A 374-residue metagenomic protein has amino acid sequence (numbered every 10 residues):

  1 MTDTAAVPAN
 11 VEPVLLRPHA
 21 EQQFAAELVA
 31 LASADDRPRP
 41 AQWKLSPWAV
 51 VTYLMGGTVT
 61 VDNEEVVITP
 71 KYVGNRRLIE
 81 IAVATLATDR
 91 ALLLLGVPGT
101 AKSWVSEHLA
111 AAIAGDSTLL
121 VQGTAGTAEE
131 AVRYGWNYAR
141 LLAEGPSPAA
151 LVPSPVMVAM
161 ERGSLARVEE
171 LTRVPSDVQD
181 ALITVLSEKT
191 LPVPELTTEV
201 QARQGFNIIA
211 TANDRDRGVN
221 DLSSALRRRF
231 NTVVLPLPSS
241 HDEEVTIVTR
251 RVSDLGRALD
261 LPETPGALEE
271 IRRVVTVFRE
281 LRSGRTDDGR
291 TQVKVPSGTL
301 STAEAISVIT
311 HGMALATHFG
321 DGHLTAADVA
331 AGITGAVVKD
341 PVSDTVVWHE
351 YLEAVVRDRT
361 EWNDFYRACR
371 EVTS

Functional and structural regions predicted by a protein language model:
T2-L261: AAA+ P-loop NTPase catalytic core and its hallmark functional loops
L31, A139, D254, L315 (+1 more regions): Phosphate/oxyanion-binding loops and surfaces in catalytic or ligand/nucleic-acid-binding neighborhoods
R76, E80, S154, D180 (+4 more regions): Non-catalytic, well-ordered alpha-helical scaffold segments
D89, D116, A143, V233 (+4 more regions): Amphipathic alpha-helical interaction segments
V185, V277, A331-G332: Short acidic/histidine-centered micro-motifs embedded in hydrophobic/aromatic stretches that mark compact functional
R229, I247, H311-L315, G332: A general alpha-helix detector
V252-L324: Conserved AAA+ ATPase small/helical "lid" subdomain
T317-S374: C-terminal engagement/docking regions of AAA+ P-loop ATPases
